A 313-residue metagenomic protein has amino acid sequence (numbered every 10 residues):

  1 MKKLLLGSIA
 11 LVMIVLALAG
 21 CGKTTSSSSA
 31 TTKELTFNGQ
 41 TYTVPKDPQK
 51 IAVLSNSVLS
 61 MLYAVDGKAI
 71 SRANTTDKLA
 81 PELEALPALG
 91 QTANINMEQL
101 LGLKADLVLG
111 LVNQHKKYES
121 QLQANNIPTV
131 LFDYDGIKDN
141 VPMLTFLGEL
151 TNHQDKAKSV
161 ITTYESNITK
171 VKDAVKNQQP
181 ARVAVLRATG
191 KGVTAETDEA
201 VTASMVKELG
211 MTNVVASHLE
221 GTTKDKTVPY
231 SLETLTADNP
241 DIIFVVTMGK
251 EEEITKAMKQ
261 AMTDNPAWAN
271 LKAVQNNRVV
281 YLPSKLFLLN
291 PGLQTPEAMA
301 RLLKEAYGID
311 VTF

Functional and structural regions predicted by a protein language model:
K2-S8, A19-S57, D155-L186, T247 (+1 more regions): Bacterial Sec-exported substrate-binding components of ABC uptake systems
T36-N38, P87-E98, E220-S231: Short helix-initiation/N-cap motifs at beta->coil->alpha
V53-L103, L107, V112, V214: A short, structured surface patch at a secondary-structure boundary
T75-K78, T194-K226: Alpha-helical, coiled-coil/dimerization segments enriched in small aliphatic residues
L79-E82, Y118-L150, V280: Flexible loop/hinge segments that line or gate small-molecule binding clefts
M97-Q99, K104-G110, I127, L232-V245: Proline-aspartate-enriched helix->loop->beta-strand connector
K117, D133-F146, A184-M205, K250-E253: Extracytoplasmic ligand-binding site segments that recognize negatively charged/polar headgroups
E149, I242-F313: Structured C-terminal subdomain patch of bacterial secreted/periplasmic proteins
